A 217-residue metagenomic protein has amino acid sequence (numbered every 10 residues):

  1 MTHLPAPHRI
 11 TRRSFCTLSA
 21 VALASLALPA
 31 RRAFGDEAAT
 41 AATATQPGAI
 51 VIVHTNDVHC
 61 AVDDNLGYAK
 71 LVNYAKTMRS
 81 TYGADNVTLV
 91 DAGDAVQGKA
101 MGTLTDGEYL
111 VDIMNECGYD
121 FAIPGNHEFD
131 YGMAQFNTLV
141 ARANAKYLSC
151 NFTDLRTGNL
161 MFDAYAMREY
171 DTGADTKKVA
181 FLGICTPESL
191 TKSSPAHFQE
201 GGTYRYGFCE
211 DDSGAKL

Functional and structural regions predicted by a protein language model:
T2-L217: Acidic, metal/ion-coordinating pockets
